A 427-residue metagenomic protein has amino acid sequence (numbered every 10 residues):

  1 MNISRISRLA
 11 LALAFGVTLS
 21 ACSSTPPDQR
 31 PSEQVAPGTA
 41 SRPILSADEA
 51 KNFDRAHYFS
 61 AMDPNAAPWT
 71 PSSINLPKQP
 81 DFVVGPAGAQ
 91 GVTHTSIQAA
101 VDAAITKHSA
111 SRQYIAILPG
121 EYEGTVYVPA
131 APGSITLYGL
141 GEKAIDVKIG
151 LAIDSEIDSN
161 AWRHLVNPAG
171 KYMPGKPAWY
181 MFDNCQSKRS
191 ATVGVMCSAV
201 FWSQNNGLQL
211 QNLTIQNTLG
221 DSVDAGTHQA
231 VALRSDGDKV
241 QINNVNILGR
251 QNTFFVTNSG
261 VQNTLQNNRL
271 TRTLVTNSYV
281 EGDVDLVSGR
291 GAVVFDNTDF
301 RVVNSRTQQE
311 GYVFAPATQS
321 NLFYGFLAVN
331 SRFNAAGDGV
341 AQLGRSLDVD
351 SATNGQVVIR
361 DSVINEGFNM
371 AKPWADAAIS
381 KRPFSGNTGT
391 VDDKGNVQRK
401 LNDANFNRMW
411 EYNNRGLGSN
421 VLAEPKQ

Functional and structural regions predicted by a protein language model:
N2-A10: Bacterial N-terminal signal peptides that target proteins for export
A12-A14: Intrinsically disordered, low-complexity serine/proline/glycine/threonine-rich regulatory regions
T18-A21: C-terminal motif of bacterial Sec signal peptides marking the signal peptidase cleavage site
S23-T25: Bacterial signal peptide processing site
Q29-Q427: Sequence-level preference for short, compositionally simple segments enriched in small aliphatic or small polar residues
